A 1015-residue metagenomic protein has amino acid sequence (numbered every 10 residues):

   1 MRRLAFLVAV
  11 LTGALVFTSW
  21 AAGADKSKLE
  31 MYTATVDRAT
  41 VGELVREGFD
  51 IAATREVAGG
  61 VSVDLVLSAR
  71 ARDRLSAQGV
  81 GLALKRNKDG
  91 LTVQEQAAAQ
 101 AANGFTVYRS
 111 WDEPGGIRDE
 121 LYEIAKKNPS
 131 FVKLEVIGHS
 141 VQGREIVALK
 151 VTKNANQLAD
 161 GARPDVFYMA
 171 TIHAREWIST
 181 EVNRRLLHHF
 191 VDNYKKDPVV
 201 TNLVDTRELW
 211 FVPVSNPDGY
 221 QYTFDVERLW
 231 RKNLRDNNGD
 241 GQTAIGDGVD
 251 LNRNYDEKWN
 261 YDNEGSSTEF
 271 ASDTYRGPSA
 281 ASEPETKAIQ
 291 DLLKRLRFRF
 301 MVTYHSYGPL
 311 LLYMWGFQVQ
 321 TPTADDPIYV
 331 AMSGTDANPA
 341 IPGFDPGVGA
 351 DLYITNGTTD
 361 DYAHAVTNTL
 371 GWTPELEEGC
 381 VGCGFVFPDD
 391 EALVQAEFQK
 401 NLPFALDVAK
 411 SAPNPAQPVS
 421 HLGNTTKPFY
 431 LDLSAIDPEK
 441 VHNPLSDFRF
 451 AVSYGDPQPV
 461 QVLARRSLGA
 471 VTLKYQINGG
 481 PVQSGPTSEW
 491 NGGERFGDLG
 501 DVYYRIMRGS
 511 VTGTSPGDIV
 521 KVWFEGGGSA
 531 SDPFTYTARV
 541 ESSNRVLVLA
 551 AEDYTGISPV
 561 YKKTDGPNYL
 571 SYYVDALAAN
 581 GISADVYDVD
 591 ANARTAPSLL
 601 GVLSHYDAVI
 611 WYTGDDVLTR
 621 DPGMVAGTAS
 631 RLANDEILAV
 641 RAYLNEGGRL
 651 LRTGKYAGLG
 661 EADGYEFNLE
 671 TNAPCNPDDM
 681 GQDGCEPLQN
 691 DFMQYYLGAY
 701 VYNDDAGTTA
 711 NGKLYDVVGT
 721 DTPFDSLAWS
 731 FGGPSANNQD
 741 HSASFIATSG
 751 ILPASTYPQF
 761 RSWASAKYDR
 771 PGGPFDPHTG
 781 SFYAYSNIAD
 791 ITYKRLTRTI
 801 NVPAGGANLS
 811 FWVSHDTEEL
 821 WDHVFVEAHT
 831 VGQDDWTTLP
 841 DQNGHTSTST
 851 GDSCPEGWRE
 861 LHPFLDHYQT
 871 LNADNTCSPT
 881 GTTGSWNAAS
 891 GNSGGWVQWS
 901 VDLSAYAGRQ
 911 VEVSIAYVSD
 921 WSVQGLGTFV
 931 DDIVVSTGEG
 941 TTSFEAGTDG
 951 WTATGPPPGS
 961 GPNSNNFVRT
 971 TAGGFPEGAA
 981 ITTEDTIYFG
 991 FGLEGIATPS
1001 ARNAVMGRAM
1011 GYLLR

Functional and structural regions predicted by a protein language model:
N156, N491, Y561-N672, G908: Helical hinge/lid and interdomain linker segments adjacent to catalytic or ligand-binding clefts that mediate domain
F224-V226, W230-D432, A706: Metallocarboxypeptidase
A288, Q395-P413, G528-A530, V540-R545 (+9 more regions): Extracellular ligand-binding/catalytic regions of CAZymes and related secreted enzymes and adhesion modules
A412-L549, G556-A584, R795-V802, N808-S810 (+3 more regions): Glycan-association/targeting regions that enable binding to alpha-glucans and other polysaccharides
W490, S726-K794, E819, T837-V897 (+1 more regions): Extracellular glycan-recognition surfaces and repeat-rich motifs
D616-I746: A glycine-rich, often tryptophan-bearing local segment used as a flexible ligand/cofactor-contacting loop or short
A807-H815, V824, Q910-S919, F944: Extracellular beta-strand-rich recognition modules
W821-H823, G894, S919-T937, P999-N1003: Extracellular carbohydrate recognition
